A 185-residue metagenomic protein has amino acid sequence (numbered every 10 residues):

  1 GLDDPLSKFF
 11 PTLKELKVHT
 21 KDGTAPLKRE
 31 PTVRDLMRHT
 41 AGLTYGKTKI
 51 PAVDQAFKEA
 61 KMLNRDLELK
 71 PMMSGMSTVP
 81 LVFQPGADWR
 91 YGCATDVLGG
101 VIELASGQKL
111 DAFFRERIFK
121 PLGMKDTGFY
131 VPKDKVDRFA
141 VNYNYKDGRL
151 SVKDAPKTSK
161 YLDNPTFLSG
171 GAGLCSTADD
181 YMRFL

Functional and structural regions predicted by a protein language model:
L6: Acidic-enriched catalytic cores of C-N bond-cleaving enzymes acting on peptides and small amides
P11-L185: Short, surface-exposed loop or secondary-structure junction motifs that flank catalytic or metal-binding residues
